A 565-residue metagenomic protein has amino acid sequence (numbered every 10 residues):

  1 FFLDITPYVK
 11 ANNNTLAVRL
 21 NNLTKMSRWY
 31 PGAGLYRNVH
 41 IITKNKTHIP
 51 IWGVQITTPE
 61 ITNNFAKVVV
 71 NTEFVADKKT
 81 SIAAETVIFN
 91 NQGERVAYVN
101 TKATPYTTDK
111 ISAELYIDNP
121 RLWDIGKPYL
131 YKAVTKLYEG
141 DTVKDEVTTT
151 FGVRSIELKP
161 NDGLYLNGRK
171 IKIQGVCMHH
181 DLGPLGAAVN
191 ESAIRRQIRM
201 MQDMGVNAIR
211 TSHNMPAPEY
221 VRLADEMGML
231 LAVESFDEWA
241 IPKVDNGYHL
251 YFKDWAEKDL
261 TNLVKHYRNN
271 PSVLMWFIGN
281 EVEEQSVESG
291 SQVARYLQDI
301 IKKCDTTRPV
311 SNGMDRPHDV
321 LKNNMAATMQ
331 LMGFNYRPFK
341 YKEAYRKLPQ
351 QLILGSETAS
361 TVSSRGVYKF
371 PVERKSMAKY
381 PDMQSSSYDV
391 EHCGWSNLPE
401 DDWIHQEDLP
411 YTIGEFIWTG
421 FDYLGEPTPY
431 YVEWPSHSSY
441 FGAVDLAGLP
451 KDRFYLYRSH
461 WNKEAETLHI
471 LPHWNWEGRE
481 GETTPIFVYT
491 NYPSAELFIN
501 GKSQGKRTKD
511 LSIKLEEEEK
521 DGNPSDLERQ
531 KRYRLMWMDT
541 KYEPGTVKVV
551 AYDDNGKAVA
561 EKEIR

Functional and structural regions predicted by a protein language model:
F1, I82, N90-A113, S503-Q530: Solvent-exposed beta-strand/loop surfaces of large extracellular or lumenal domains
F1-W52, D77, E85, Q92-R95 (+4 more regions): Accessory beta-strand-rich segments of carbohydrate-active enzymes
I5, T72-V75, L409-R565: Carbohydrate-binding surfaces of carbohydrate-active enzymes
P7-K10, T15-K79, T150-S155, G163 (+3 more regions): Non-catalytic, glycine-rich low-complexity segments
K10-A11, N71-K159, W537-G545, D553-D554 (+1 more regions): Extended acidic/polar, glycine-enriched regions that form or flank non-catalytic beta-rich accessory modules
W29, I42, K46-I61, K67-V69 (+4 more regions): Active-site-adjacent substrate/metal-binding segments within catalytic domains of carbohydrate-active enzymes
E226, Y251-V362, N397, H460 (+1 more regions): Active-site neighborhood of glycoside hydrolase catalytic domains
R316-Y345, T361-M377, G420-F441: Substrate-binding cleft/loops of secretory-pathway carbohydrate-active enzymes
